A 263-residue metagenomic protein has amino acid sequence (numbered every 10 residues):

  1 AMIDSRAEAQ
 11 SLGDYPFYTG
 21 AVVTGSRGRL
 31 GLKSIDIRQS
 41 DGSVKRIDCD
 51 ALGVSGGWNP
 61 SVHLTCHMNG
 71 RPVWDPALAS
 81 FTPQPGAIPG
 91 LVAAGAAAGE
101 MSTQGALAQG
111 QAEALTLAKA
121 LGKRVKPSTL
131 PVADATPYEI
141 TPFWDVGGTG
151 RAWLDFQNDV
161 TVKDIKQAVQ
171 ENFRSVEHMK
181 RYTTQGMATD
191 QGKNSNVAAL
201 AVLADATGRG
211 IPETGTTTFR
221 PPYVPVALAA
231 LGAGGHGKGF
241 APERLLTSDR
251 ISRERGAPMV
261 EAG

Functional and structural regions predicted by a protein language model:
A1-T247: Residues forming the flavin
A241-G263: N- or domain-start disorder-to-order transition segments that initiate the globular core
